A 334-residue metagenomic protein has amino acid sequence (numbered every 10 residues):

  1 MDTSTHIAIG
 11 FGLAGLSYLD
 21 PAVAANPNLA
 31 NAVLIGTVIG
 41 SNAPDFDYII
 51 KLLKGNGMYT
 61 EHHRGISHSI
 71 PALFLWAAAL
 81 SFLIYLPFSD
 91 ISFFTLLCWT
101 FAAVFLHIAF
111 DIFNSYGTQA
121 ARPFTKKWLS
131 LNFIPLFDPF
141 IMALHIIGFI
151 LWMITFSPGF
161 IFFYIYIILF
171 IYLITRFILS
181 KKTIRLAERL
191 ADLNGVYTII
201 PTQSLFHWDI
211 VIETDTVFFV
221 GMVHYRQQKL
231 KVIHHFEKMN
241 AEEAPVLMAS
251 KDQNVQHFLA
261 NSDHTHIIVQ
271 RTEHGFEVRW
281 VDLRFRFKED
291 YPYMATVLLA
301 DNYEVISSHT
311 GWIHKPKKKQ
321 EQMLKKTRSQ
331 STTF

Functional and structural regions predicted by a protein language model:
M1-L190, G195-T202, V211-T214, F219: N-terminal membrane-targeting hydrophobic helices
E188-F334: C-terminal regulatory/interaction regions
